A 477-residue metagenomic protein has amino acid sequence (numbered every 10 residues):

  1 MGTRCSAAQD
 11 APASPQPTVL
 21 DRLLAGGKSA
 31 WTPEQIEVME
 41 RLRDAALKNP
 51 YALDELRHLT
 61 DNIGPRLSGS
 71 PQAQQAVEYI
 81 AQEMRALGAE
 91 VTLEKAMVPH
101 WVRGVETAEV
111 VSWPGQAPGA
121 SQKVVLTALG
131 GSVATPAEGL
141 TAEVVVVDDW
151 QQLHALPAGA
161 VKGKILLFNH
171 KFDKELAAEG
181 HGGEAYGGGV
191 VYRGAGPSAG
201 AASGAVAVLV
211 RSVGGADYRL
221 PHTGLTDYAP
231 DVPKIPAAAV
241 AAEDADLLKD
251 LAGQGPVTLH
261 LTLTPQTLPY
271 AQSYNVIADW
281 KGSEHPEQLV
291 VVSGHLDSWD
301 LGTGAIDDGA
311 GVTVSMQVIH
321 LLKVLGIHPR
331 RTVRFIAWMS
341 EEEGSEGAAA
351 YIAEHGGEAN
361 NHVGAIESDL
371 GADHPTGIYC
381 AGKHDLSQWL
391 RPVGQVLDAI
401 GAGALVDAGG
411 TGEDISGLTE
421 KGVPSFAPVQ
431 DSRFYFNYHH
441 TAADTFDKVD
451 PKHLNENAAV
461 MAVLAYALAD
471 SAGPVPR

Functional and structural regions predicted by a protein language model:
P15-W31, Q35-V38, R57, D61-A178: Noncatalytic luminal/extracellular "stalk/propeptide" segments of secretory-pathway proteins
A30-S70, L220-L225, D297, D369-D373 (+1 more regions): N-terminal capping segment at the start of a domain
V38, S112-P114, L126-A158, T226-A305 (+2 more regions): Soluble metallo-hydrolase cores and metallopeptidase-like ectodomains found primarily in the secretory/periplasmic
M39-L47, D61-P71, G131, A142-V147 (+8 more regions): Second-shell loop/turn segments in exported
L47, R85, A137, A142 (+5 more regions): Metal-dependent peptidase/peptidase-like ectodomains
D54, H320-E346: Short helix-loop-beta-strand segments that form the rim/entrance of peptidase-like active sites
S70, Q122-P236, T303, A404: Extracellular/luminal Protease-associated
H320, V324, F436-R477: His/Asp/Glu-rich mid-to-C-terminal helical/loop segments that flank catalytic regions of hydrolases
